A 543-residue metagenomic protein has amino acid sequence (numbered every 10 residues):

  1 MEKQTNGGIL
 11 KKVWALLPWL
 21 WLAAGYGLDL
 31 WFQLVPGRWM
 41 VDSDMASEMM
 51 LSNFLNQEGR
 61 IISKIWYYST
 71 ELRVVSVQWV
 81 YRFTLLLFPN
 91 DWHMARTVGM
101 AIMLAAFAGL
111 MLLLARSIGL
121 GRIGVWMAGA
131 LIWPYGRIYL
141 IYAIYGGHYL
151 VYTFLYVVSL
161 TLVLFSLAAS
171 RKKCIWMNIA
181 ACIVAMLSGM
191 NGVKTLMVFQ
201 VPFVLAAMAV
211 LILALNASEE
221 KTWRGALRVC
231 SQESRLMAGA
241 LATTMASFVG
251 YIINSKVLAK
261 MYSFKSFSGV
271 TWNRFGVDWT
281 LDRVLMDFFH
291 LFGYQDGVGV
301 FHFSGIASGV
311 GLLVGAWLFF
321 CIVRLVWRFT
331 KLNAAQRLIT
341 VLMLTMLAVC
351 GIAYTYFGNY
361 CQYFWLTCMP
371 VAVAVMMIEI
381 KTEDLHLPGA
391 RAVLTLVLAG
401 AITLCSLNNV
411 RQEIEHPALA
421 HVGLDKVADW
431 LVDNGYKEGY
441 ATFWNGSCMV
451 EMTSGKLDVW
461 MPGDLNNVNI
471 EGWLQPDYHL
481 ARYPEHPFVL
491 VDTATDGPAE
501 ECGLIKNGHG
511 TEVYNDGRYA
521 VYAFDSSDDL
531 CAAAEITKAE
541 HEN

Functional and structural regions predicted by a protein language model:
K11-A23, M177-A181, L241, M245 (+3 more regions): Signature aromatic-anchored transmembrane alpha helix within multi-pass, membrane-resident enzymes that catalyze glycan
W19, V98-I123, L162-F165, W317-R324: Transmembrane-helix motifs of polytopic, lipid-linked glycan transferases
V35-S43, N56-W79, H93-M94: Membrane-proximal lumenal/periplasmic loop motifs of glycosylation machinery
T70, V74, G121-S170, N359-A372 (+1 more regions): Membrane-interface micro-motifs in multi-pass membrane enzymes
V151-S159, M197, I306-L313, W317 (+1 more regions): Hydrophobic/aromatic-rich transmembrane helices and adjacent perimembrane loops
L164, W176-V204, M245-A246: Membrane-interface alpha helices of multi-pass inner-membrane proteins
N434-N469: Short periplasmic/luminal acceptor-recognition loop of GT-C membrane glycosyltransferases, typified by
K456-L530, A534-H541: Luminal/periplasmic acceptor-recognition loop/helix of membrane-associated glycosyltransferases
